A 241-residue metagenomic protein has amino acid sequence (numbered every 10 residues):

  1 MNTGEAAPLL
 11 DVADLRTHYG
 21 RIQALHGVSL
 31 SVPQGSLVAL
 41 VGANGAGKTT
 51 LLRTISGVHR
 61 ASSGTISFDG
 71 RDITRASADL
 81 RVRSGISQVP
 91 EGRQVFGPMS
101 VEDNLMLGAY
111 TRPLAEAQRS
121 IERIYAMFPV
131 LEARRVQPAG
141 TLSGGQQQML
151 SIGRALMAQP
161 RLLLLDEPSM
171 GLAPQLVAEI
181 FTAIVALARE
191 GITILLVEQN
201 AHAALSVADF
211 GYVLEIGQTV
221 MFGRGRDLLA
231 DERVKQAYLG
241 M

Functional and structural regions predicted by a protein language model:
N2-M241: Glycine-rich phosphate-binding loops of nucleotide-dependent enzymes
